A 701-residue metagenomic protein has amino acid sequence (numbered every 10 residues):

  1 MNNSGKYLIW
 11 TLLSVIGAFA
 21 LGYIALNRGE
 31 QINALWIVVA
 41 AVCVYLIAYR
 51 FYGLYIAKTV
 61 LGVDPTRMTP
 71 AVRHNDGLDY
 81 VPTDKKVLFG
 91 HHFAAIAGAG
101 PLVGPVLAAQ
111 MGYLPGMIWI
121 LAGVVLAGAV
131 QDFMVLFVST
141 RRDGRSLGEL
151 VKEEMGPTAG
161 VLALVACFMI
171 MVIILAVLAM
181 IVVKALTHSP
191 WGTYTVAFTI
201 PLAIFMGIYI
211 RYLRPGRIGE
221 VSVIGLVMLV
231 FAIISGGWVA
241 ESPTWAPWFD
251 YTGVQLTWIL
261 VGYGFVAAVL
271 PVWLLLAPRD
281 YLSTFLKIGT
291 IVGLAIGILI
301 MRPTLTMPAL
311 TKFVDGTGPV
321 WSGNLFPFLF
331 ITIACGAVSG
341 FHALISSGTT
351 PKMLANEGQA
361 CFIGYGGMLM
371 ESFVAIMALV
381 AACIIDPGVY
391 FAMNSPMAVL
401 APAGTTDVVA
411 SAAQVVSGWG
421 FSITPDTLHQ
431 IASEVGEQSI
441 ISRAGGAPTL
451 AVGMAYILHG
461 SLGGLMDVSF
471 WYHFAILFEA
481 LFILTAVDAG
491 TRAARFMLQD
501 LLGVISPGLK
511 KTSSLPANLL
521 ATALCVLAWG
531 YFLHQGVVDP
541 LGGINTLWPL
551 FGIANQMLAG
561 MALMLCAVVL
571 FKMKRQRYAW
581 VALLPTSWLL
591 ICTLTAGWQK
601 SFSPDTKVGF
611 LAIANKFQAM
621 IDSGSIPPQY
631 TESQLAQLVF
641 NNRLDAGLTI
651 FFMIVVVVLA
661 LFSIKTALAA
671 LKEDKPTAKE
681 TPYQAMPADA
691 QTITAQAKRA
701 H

Functional and structural regions predicted by a protein language model:
M1-S14, I47-L102, T284, N324 (+1 more regions): Membrane-interface "cap" regions at the ends of multi-pass membrane proteins
A18-Q31, L102, L114, V172-H188 (+10 more regions): Transmembrane helix-loop junctions in multi-pass membrane proteins
G22-R28, N33, D79-R142, E153-P157 (+8 more regions): Membrane-interface helix-loop-helix modules in multi-pass membrane proteins
Q31-R50, L54, A108-V138, G148 (+5 more regions): Extracellular loop-to-transmembrane helix junctions
L35-V42, I47, G53-V60, A166 (+7 more regions): Membrane-interface loop-to-helix entry segments
L54-V81, L107, M117, L121 (+7 more regions): Flexible loop linkers connecting adjacent transmembrane helices in multi-pass alpha-helical membrane transporters
E154-V172, G366-F373, A444-G446, L465-A475 (+4 more regions): Loop-to-transmembrane helix boundary motifs in multi-pass membrane proteins
I298-V314, L369-G453, A489, H534-D539: Extracellular/periplasmic helix-exit of transmembrane alpha-helices
